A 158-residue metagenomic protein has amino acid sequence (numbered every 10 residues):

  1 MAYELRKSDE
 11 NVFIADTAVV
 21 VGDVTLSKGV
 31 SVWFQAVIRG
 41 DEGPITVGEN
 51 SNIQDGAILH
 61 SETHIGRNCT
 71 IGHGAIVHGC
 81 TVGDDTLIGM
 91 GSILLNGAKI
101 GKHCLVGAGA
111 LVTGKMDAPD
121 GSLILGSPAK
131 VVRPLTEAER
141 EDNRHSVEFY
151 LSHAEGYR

Functional and structural regions predicted by a protein language model:
M1-D9, F13, D41-P44, E49 (+2 more regions): Glycine-rich hexapeptide-repeat left-handed beta-helix
M1-V32: N-terminal segments that cap or nucleate solenoid repeat domains
G22, F34, G40, D55 (+2 more regions): Residues on the solvent-exposed faces and adjacent turns of beta-rich solenoids used to engage binding targets
L26, P44-V47, I65: Sequence/structural signature of small/polar-enriched beta-strand/turn repeats that build beta-strand-rich repeat
Q35-A36, G66-C69, G101-C104: Short, conserved structural micro-motifs that define repeat-unit consensus positions and nucleotide-binding loops
S61-E62, D120: Short glycine/proline-enriched coil/turn segments at helix->beta-strand junctions
